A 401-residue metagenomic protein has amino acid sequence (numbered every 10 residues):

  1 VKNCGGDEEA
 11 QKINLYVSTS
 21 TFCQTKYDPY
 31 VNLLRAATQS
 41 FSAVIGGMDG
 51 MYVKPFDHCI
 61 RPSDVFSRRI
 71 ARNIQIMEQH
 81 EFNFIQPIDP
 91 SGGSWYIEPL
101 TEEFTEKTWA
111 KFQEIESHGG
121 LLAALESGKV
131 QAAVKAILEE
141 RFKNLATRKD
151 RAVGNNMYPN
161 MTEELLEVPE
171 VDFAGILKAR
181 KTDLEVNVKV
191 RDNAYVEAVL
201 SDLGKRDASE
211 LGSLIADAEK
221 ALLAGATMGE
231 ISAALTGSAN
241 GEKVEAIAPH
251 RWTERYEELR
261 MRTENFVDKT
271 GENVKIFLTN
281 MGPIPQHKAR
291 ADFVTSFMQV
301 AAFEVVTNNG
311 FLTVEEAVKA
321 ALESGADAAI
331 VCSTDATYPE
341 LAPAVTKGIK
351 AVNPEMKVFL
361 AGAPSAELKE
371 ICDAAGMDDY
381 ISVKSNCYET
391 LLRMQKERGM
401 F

Functional and structural regions predicted by a protein language model:
V1-C23, Y27-Y30, Q113: Gly/Pro-rich turn-and-neighbor structural signature
I13-V17, D49-K54, V358-L360: Hydrophobic faces of well-ordered beta-strands that scaffold small-molecule active sites in alpha/beta enzyme cores
T19-C23, D57-C59, P364-S365: Acidic, glycine-rich active-site loops and adjacent beta-strand->loop/helix elements that engage anionic groups
D28-Q39, I97, T105-A133, L360: Phosphate/diphosphate-binding loops
L34-A37, S67, A71, V314 (+2 more regions): Amphipathic alpha-helical segments in well-structured domains
A37-F112: Mobile "lid/hinge" segments at catalytic clefts and subdomain interfaces of large enzymes
S40, I85-T101, I115-L125, L214-L235: Amphipathic alpha-helical packing elements
A124-F401: C-terminal amphipathic alpha-helical interaction region
